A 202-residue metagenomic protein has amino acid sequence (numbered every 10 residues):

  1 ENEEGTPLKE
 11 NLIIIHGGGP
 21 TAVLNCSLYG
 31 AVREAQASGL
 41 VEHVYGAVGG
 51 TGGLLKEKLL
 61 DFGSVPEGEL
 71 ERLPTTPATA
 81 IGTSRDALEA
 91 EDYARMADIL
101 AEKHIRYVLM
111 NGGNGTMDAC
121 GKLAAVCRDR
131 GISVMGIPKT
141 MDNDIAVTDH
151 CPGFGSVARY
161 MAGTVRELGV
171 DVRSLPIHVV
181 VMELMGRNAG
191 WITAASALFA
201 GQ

Functional and structural regions predicted by a protein language model:
G5, L54-R106, G115-M117, M141 (+1 more regions): Glycine-rich oxoanion-binding loops at beta->alpha junctions
G5-L8, I13, A37-G39, E71-T75 (+4 more regions): Solvent-exposed alpha-helices and their adjacent loops that cap or buttress functional pockets in soluble metabolic
P7-K58: N-terminal phosphate-binding or glycine-rich loops at protein starts, especially the Walker A/P-loop of NTPases
N11-I15, R72-T83, K139-D149, S174-I177: Gly-rich Lys/Arg/Thr-decorated short loops/hinges at beta-loop-alpha junctions or inter-strand turns that position
N11-T21, T79-T83, R106-N111, V179-L184: Short glycine-rich or small-residue beta-strand-to-loop segments that form or flank ligand, phosphate, metal/Fe-S
G17-G19, A47-G53, R85-D86, G113-N114 (+1 more regions): Short, ordered loop/turn segments at secondary-structure junctions
T21-A31, L54-L55, E89-A94, G112-K122 (+2 more regions): Short glycine/serine/threonine-rich phosphate/pyrophosphate-binding segments that cradle anionic phosphate groups
M110-G112, D118-K122, V126-C127, G131 (+1 more regions): Accessory alpha-helical/coil subdomains and C-terminal extensions that flank or cap enzyme catalytic cores
